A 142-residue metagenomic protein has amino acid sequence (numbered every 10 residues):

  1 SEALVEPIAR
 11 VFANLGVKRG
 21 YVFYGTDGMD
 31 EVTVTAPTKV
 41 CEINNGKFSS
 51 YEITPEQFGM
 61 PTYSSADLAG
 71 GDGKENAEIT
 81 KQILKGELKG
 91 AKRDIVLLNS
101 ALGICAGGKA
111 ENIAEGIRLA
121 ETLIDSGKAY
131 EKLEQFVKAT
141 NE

Functional and structural regions predicted by a protein language model:
S1-E142: Glycine-rich anion-binding loops and their surrounding alpha/beta cores
